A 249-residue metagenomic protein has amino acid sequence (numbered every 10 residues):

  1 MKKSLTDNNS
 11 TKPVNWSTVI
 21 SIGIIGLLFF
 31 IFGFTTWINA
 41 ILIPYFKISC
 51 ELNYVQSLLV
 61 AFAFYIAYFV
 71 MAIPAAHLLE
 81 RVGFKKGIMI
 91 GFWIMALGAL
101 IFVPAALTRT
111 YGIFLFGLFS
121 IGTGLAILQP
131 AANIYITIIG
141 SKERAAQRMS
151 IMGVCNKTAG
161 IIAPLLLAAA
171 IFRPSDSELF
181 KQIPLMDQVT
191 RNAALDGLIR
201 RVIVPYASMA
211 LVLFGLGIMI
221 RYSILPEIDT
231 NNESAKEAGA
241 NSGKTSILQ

Functional and structural regions predicted by a protein language model:
I20-K47, A132, A163: Extracytoplasmic
L59-H77, A163: Central cavity-lining transmembrane alpha-helices of secondary-active solute carriers, predominantly the Major
R81-F92: Cytoplasmic membrane-interface "Motif A"-like loop-to-helix N-cap segments of 12-TM Major Facilitator Superfamily
W93-T108: C-terminal ends and interior cores of transmembrane alpha-helices in multi-pass membrane transporters/permeases
Y111-L128: Hydrophobic core of transmembrane alpha-helices in multi-pass small-molecule transporters, especially MFS/SLC-type
L125-A126, R144-F180: Glycine-rich segments within core transmembrane alpha-helices of 12-TM secondary carriers
I127-S141: Intracellular juxtamembrane helix-capping segments at the cytosolic ends of symmetry-related transmembrane helices
L167-Q182, D187-R191, D196-G197, A207-S234: C-terminal membrane-cytosol helix-exit motif in multi-pass small-molecule transporters
